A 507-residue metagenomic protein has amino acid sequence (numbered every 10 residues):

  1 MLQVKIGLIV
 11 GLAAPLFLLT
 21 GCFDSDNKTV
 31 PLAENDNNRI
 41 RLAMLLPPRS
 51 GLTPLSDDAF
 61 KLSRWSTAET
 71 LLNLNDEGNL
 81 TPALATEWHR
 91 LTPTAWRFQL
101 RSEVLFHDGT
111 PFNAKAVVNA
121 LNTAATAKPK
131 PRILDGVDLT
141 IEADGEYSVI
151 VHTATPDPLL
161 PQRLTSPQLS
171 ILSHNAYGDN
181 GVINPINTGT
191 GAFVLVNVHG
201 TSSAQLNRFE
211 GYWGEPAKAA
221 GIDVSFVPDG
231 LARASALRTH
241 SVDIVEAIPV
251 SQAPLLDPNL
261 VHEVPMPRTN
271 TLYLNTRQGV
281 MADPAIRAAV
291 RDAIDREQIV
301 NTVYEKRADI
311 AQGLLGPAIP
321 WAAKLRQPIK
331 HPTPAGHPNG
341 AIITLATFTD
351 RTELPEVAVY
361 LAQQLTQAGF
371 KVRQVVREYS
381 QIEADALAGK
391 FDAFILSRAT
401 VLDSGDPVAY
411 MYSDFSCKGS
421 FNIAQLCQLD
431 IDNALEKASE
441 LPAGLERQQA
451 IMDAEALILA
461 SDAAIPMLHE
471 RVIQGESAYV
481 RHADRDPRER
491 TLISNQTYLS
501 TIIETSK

Functional and structural regions predicted by a protein language model:
F23, Y379-I382, Y412-A478, S506-K507: Extracytoplasmic/peripheral linker and loop segments enriched in polar/acidic and small residues with frequent Thr/Pro
A43-T92, N122, T188: N-terminal lobe/hinge region of extracytoplasmic solute-binding protein
R97, R132-N175, N197: Surface-exposed binding/hinge segments that line and control ligand-binding clefts or catalytic entry sites
L164-P216, G221, L231: Gly/Pro-rich hinge or "lid" segments in bacterial periplasmic/extracellular proteins
F209-L255: Ligand-site clamp/hinge motif
R277-I319, E356-V357, I458-A463: Periplasmic-binding protein-like
E305-N339, T349-E356: Structural transition elements
Q474-K507: Long beta-strand-rich cores associated with HINT superfamily self-processing modules
